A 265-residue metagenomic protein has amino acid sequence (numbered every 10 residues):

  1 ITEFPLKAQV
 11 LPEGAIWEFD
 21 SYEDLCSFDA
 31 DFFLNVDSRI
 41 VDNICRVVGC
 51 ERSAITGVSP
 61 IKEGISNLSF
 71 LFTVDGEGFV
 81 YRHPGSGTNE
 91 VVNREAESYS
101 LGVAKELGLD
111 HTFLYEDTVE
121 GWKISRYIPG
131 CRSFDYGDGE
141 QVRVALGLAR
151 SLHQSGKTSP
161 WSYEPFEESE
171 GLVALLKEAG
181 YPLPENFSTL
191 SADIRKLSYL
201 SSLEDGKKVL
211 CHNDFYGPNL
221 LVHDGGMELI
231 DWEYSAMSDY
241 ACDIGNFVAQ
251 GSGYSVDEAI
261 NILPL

Functional and structural regions predicted by a protein language model:
I1-F4, L152, L221: A short, conserved alpha-helix in the catalytic core of glycosyltransferases
I1-W17, E23-F32, V92-N93: Catalytic-core segments of class I nucleotidyltransferases/pyrophosphorylases that form NMP-activated intermediates
S21, R143, P264-L265: Helix-rich C-terminal or lid/interface subdomains of diverse kinases
D37-G57, Q154-N213, H223: An alpha-helical support segment within catalytic cores of ATP-dependent transferases
S59-F166, Y181-T189: ATP-binding pocket architecture of kinase catalytic cores
S59-Y81, S198-C242: Active-site acidic catalytic loop and adjacent metal/ATP-binding pocket of ATP-dependent phosphoryl transfer enzymes
S86, G130, M227, S235-M237 (+1 more regions): Activation segment
A241-L265: Active-site activation/catalytic loop segments of kinase-like enzymes and analogous catalytic loops in related
